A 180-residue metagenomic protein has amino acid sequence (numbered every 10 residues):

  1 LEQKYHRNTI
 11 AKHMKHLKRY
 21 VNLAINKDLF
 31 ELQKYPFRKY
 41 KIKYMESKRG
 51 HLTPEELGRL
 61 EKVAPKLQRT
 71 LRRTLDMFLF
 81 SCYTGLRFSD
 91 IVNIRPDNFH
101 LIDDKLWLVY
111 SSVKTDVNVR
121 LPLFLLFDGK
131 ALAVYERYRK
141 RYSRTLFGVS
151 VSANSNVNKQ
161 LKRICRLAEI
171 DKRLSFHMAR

Functional and structural regions predicted by a protein language model:
L1-K4, N22: Basic/aromatic-enriched alpha-helical hairpins
R7, A11-H13, N26, F30-F88 (+1 more regions): Basic, Lys/Arg- and aromatic-enriched nucleic-acid-binding interface segment
H16, R59, D76, K130 (+2 more regions): Charged catalytic carboxylate motif
L17, I91, F176-R180: Short, basic/aromatic-rich helical patch in the C-terminal catalytic core of site-specific tyrosine
K18-V21, I25: C-terminal flanking helix
E46, V113-E136, R141-R163, S175: C-terminal catalytic core of Y-nucleophile DNA break-rejoin enzymes
P54-E56, T84, N93-V134: Conserved tyrosine-mediated DNA breakage-rejoining catalytic core shared by Y-recombinases
R72-L75, S150-S155, D171-R180: Short basic/aromatic active-site micro-motif
